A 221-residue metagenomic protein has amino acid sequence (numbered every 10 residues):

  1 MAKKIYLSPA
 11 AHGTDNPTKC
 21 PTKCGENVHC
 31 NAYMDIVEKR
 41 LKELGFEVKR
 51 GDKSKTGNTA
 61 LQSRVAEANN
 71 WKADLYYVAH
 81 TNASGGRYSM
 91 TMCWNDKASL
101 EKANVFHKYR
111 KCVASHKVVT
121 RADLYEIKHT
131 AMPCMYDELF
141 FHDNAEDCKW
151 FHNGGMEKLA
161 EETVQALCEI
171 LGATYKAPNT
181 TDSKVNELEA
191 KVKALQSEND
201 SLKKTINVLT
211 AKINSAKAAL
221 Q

Functional and structural regions predicted by a protein language model:
M1-S63, W71: Active-site histidine-acidic residue metal-binding/catalytic motifs, centered on HxH/HExxH-like signatures
Y6-P9, T14-P17, N69-W71, L75-N82 (+1 more regions): Active-site-adjacent mobile loop/cap segments within catalytic or ligand-binding domains
T14-G25, N82-Y109: A short, glycine/acidic-enriched catalytic loop
C24-A32, N58-Q62, K97-L100, W150-K158 (+2 more regions): Soluble non-cytosolic domains of exported or imported proteins
A32-E43, A98-A114, C148-A177: Long, well-ordered alpha-helical scaffolding segments within enzyme catalytic domains, especially pronounced
N95-F141, T205: Catalytic cores of processing enzymes, dominated by hydrolases/peptidases, characterized by acidic/His-rich
A173-S197: Acidic, low-complexity intrinsically disordered segments
